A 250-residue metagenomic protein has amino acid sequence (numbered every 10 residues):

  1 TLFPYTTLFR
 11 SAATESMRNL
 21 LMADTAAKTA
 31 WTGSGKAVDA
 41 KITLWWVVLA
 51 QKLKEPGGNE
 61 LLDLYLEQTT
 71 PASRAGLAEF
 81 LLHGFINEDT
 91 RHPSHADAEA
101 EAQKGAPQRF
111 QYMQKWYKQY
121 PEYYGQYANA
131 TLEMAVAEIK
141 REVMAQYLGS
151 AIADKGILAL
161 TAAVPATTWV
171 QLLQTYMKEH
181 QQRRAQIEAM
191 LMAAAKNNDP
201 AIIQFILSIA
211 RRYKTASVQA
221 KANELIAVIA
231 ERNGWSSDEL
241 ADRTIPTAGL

Functional and structural regions predicted by a protein language model:
F3-L8: Short, small-residue-biased leader/transition segments that mark boundaries at the very start of proteins
F9-R10, W45: Long, mixed-charge low-complexity alpha-helical/coiled-coil segments
S16-T25, T69, K178-Q181, A210 (+1 more regions): Alpha-helical scaffold repeats of the Armadillo/HEAT/TPR superfamily
T29, S34-A37, V218, A227-L250: Long, charge-patterned amphipathic interaction tracts in eukaryotic proteins
T29-A30, K36-R184, K196, T215-V218: Eukaryotic alpha-helical solenoid repeat scaffolds
A159, T175, E188-M192, S208 (+1 more regions): Residue-level signature of alpha-solenoid helical repeat scaffolds
T167-Y176, P200-I209, E239: Short sequence/structural elements of tandem HEAT/ARM alpha-solenoid repeats
M190-I203, L207-V218: Contiguous mid-protein beta-loop-alpha structural module that forms a pocket-lining wall or clamp of enzyme active
